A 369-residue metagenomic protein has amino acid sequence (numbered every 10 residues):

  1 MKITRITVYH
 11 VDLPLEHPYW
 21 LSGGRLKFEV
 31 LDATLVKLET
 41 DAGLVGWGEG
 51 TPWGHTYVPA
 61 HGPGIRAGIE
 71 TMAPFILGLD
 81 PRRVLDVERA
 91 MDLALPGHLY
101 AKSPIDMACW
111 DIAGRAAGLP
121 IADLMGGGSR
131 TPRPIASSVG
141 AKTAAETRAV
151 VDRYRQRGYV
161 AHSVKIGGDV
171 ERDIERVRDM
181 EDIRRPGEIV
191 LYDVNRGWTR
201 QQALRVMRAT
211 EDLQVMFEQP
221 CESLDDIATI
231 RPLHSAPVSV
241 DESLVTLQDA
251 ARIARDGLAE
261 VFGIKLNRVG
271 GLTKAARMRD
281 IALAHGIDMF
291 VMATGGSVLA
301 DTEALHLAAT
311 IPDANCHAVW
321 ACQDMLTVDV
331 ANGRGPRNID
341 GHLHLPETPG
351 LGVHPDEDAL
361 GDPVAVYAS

Functional and structural regions predicted by a protein language model:
M1-R5, V11, R89-D92, G114-R115 (+2 more regions): N-terminal amphipathic alpha-helix/helix-capping segment at the start of soluble metabolic enzymes
M1-V45, T51-T56, Q323-D329: Structured beta-strand/loop patches that form or line metal/cofactor-binding pockets in enzymes
I3, V36, G43, M72 (+9 more regions): Conserved, mostly hydrophobic/aromatic
R5, E39-A116: Metal- or metallocofactor-binding catalytic centers and their adjacent structured scaffolds across diverse enzyme
G48, R133-V139, H162-V164, V190-V194 (+5 more regions): Hydrophobic faces of well-ordered beta-strands that scaffold small-molecule active sites in alpha/beta enzyme cores
Y100-A101, D106-V139: Glycine-rich, aromatic-flanked loop segments that form ligand/cofactor-binding clefts across common enzyme folds
D123-H234: Metal-dependent enolase-superfamily TIM-barrel catalytic cores that perform enediolate-based chemistry
Q214, E222-P237, V245-H342, P346: Shared catalytic-loop signature of beta/alpha-barrel
